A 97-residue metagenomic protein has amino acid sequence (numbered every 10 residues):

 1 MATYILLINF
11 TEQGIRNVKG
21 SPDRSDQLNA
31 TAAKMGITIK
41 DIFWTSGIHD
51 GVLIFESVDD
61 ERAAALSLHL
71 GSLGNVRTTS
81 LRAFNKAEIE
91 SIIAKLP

Functional and structural regions predicted by a protein language model:
M1-P97: A compositional/biophysical signature of low hydrophobicity enriched in polar/charged and small residues
